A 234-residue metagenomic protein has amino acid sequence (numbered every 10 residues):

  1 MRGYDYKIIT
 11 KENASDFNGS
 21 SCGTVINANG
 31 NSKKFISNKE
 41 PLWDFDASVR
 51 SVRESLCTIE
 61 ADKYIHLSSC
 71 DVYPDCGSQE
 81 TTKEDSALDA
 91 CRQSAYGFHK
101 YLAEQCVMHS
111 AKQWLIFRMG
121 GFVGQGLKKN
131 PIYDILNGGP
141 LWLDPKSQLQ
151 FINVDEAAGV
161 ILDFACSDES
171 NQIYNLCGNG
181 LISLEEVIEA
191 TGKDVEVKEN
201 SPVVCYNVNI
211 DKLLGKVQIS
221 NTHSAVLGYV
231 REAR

Functional and structural regions predicted by a protein language model:
S15-A61, C70-C76: NAD(P)H-binding glycine-rich loop region in Rossmannoid oxidoreductase-like domains and their noncatalytic homologs
V25, A157-I161, L176, L184-V187 (+2 more regions): Non-catalytic, hydrophobic alpha-helical segments
W43-S51, G77-I116: Catalytic helix-loop patch of NAD(P)-dependent Rossmann-fold dehydrogenases
H66-T81, A95, F122-G126: Conserved catalytic-site region of short-chain dehydrogenase/reductase
Q105-Q150: NAD(P)-dependent short-chain dehydrogenase/reductase
I132-W142, S147-Y174: Alpha-helical substrate-binding/gating segment
V160-D211: Mid/C-terminal beta-alpha module of Rossmann-like enzyme folds, strongest in SDR-family dehydrogenases/epimerases
D194-R234: C-terminal amphipathic/interface module of NAD(P)-dependent oxidoreductases and related NAD-binding regulators
